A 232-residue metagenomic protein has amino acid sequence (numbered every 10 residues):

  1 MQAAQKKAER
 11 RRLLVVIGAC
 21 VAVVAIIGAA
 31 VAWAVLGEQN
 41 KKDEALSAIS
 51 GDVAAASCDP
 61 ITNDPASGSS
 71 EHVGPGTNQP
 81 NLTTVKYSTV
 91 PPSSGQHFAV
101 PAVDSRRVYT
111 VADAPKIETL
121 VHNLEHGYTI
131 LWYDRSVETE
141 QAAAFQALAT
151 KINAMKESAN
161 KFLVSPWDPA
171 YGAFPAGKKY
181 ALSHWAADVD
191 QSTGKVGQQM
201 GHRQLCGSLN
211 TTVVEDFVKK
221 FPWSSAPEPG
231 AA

Functional and structural regions predicted by a protein language model:
M1-R12: Terminal targeting segments of Actinobacterial cell-envelope proteins
R12-C20: Short, hydrophobic alpha-helical membrane anchors of single-pass surface/secreted proteins
C20-A29: Core hydrophobic alpha-helical transmembrane segments of single-pass membrane proteins
A29-G37: Juxtamembrane cytosolic interface motif at the C-terminal end of transmembrane helices
G37-E118: Extracytoplasmic low-complexity, Pro/Thr/Ser/Ala/Gly-rich segments that lie immediately after a secretion/anchoring
Y109-E157: Mid-length scaffold segments of soluble, non-membrane domains
K151-A232: Helix-rich interaction surfaces within compact, conserved domain-sized segments that mediate assembly or partner
